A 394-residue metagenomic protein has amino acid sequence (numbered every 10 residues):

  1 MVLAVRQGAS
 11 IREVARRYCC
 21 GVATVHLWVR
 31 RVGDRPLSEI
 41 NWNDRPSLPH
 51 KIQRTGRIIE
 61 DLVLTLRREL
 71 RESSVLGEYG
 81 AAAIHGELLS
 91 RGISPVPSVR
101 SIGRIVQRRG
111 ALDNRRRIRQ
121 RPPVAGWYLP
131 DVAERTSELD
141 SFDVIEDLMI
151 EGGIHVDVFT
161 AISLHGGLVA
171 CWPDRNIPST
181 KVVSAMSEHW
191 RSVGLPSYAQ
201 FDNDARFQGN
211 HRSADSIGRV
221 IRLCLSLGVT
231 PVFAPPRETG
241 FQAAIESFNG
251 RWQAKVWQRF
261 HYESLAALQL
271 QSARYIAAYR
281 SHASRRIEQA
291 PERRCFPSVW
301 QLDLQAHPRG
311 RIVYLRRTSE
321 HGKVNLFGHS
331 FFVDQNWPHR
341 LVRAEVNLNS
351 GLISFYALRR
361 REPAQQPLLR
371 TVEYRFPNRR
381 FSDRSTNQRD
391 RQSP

Functional and structural regions predicted by a protein language model:
M1, V14, V25-W28, V63 (+12 more regions): Mobile genetic element proteins and their domesticated derivatives, centered on retroelements and DNA transposons
M1-R35: Double-stranded DNA-binding cores of transcription factors and transposases
L37-L139, D147, P291-P297: Basic, flexible linker segments flanking DNA-binding modules in nucleic acid-interacting mobile-element proteins
R57, R100, R104-I162, L168 (+4 more regions): Mobile-element integrase/transposase regions, centering on the N-terminal DNA-binding/Zn-coordinating module
I154-D157, L168, R175-I217, I221 (+1 more regions): Active-site-proximal cofactor/substrate-binding loop regions of enzyme domains
L168-V169, I353: Hydrophobic "anchor" residues
F201-D202, F207-A254, A266-L268, A273: RNase H-like two-metal-ion nuclease catalytic core shared by retroviral integrases and related mobile-element nucleases
I276-P394: C-terminal, beta-rich DNA-binding module of retroviral/retroelements integrases
